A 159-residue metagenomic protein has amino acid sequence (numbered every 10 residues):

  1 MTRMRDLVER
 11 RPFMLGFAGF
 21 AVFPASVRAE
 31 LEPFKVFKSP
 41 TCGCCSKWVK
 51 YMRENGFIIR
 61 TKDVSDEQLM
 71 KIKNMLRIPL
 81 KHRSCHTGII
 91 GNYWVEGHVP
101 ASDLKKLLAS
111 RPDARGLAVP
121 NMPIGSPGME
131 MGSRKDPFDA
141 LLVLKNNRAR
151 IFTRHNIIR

Functional and structural regions predicted by a protein language model:
M1-V8, G16-V22: N-terminal secretory signal peptides
A25-A29: Sec/Tat signal peptide C-region and signal peptidase I cleavage site
E32-K47: Local sequence-structure signature of Cys/Sec-based thiol-disulfide redox active-site neighborhoods
P33-F34, I58, N92-W94: Short active-site oxyanion
W48, S65-Q68, P100-L104: Stable alpha-helical elements in mature extracytoplasmic
Y51-R60: Conserved helix-turn-beta segment immediately C-terminal to the redox Cys motif in thioredoxin-like folds
I59-M70, I90: Thiol-based oxidoreductase modules, predominantly thioredoxin-like and allied folds used for disulfide exchange
N74-R159: Thiol/selenol-based redox catalytic cores and closely related redox-interacting motifs
